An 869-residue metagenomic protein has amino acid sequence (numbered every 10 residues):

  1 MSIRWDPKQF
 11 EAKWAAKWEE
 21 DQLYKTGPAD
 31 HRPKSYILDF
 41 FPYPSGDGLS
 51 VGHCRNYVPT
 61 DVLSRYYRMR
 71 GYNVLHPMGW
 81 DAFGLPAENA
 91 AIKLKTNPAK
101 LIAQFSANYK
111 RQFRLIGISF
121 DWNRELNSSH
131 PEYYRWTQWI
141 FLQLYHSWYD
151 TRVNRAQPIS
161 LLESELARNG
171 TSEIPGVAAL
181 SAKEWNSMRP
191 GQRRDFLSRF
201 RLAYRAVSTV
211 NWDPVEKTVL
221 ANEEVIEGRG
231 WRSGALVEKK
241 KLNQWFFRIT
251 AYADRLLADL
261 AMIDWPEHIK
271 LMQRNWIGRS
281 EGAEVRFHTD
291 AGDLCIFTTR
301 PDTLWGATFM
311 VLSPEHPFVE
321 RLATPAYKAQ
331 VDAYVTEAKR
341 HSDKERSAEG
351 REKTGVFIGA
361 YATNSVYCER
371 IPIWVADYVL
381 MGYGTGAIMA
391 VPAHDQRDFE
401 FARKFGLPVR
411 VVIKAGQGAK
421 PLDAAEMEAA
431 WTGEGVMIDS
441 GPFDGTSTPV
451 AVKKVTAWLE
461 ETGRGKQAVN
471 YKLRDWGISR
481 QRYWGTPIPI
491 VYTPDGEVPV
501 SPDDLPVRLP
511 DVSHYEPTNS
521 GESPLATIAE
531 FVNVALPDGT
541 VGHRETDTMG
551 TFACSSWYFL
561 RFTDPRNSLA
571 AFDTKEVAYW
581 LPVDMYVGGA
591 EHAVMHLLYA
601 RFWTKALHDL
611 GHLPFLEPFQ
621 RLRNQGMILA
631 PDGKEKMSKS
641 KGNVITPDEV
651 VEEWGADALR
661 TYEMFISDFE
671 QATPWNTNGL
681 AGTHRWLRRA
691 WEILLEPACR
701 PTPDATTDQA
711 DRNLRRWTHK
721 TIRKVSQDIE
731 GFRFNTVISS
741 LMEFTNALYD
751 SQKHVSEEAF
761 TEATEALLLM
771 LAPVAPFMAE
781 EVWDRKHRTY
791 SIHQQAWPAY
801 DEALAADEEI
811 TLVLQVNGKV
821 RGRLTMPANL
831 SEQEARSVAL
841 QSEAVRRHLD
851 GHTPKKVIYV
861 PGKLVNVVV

Functional and structural regions predicted by a protein language model:
M1-K34, S313, P325-K328, I388 (+13 more regions): Basic, alpha-helical terminal appendages of large translation-related enzymes
M1-L38, R68-P77, K100-A107, W265 (+2 more regions): Conserved oxyanion/phosphate-binding beta-strand-loop segments in alpha/beta enzyme cores
S2-W5, T96, R279-E284, K414-Q417 (+10 more regions): Long, charged, mostly alpha-helical binding arms that flank functional sites
R4, K13, K17-D21, L94-L294 (+8 more regions): Residue patterns forming the tRNA-binding/recognition surfaces of aminoacyl-tRNA synthetases and related DALR
F10, A15, F246-S280, S313-V356 (+2 more regions): Amphipathic alpha-helical
T26-I102, L126-T137, T298-T299, N364-F401 (+1 more regions): N-terminal catalytic cores of NTP/NDP-binding nucleotidyl/phosphoryl-transfer enzymes
T60, N73, H316-G416, A424-W431 (+1 more regions): Catalytic alpha/beta core of large soluble enzyme barrels
R152, R199, Y204-N211, Q467-G496 (+2 more regions): Helix-rich, typically C-terminal accessory recognition domains appended to large enzymatic cores
